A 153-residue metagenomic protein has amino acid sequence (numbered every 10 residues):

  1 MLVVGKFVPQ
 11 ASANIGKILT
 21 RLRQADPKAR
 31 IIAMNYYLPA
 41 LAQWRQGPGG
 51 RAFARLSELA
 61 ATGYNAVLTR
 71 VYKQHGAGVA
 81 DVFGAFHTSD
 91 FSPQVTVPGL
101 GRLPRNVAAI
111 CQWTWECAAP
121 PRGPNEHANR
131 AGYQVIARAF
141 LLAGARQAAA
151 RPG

Functional and structural regions predicted by a protein language model:
M1-G123: Alpha-helical cap/lid subdomain in secreted, periplasmic, or secretory-pathway luminal O-acyl-processing enzymes
L103-G153: Histidine-centered active-site loop/cap adjacent to the catalytic His in serine esterases/O-acetyl transfer systems
